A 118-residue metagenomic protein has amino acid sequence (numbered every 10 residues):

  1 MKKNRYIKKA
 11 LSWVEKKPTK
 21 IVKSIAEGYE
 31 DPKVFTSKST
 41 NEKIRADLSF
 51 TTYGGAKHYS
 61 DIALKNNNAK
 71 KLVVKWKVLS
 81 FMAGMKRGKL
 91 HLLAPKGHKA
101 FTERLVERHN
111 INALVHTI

Functional and structural regions predicted by a protein language model:
M1-I7, K20-A56: Active-site metal-binding core of divalent-cation-utilizing nuclease and nuclease-like domains
E27, D61-N66, L93-K96: Structural motif
A46-L79: Conserved catalytic cores of phosphodiester-cleaving nucleases, focusing on short active-site segments
S80-R87: Arginine/glycine-rich "motif VI" loop of SF2 helicases in the C-terminal RecA-like domain
L93-I118: Domain-level recognition of nuclease-like catalytic cores that cleave nucleotide substrates
